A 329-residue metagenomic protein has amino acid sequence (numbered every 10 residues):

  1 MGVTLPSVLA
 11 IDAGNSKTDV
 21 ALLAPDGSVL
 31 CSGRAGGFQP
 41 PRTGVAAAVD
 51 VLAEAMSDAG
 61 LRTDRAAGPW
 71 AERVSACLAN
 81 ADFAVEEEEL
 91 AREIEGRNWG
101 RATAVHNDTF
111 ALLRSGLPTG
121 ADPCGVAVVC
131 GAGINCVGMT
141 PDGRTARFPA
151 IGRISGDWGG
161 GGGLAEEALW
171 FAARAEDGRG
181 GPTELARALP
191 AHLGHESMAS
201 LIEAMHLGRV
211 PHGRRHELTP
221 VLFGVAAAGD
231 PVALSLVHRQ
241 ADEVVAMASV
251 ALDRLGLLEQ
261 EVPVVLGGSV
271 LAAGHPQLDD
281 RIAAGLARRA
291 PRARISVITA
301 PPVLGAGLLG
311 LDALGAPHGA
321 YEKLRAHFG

Functional and structural regions predicted by a protein language model:
M1-A71, G116-V126, W170-G329: ATP-binding/phosphotransfer module of carbohydrate and carboxylate kinases, centering on a glycine-rich
C31-A35, A104, A146: Structural signal for short hydrophobic segments within the conserved structured cores of catalytic domains across
G36, N80-D82, T109-A111, G133-I134 (+1 more regions): Acidic, glycine-rich active-site loops and adjacent beta-strand->loop/helix elements that engage anionic groups
S57-A104, G116-P118, P263: Short beta-strand-loop/turn "lid" adjacent to the catalytic site in phosphate-handling enzymes
S75-N80, D108, C130-A132, V262-G274: Glycine-rich beta-strand-to-loop/alpha-helix junction loops that act as flexible
I94-N98, R144-G152, G285-A293: Glycine/charged-rich beta-loop-alpha catalytic/anionic-binding loops adjacent to active sites
A102-A111, A127-C130, S155-W158, R294-L304: Active-site nucleophile and cofactor-binding loops and adjacent substrate-binding regions of central metabolic enzymes
A121-G180: Glycine-rich phosphate-binding loop of actin/hexokinase-like ATP-binding domains
